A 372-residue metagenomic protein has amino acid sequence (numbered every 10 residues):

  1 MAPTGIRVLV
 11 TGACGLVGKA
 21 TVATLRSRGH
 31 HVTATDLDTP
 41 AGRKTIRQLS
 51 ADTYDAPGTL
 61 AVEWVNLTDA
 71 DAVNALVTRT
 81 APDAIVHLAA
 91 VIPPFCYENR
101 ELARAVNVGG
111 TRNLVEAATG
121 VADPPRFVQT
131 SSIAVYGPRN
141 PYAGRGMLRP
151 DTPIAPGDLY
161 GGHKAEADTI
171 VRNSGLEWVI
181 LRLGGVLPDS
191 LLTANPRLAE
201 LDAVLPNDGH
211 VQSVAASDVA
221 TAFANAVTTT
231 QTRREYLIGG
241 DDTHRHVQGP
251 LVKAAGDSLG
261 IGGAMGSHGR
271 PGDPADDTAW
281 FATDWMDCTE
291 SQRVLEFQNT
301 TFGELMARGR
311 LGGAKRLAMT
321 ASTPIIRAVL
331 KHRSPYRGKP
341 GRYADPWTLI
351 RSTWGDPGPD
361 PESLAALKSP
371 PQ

Functional and structural regions predicted by a protein language model:
V8-R28: N-terminal Rossmann NAD(P)H-binding glycine-rich loop of SDR-like oxidoreductase domains
W64-V106: NAD(P)H-binding glycine-rich loop region in Rossmannoid oxidoreductase-like domains and their noncatalytic homologs
T68, E98, L102-N113, I154 (+3 more regions): Glycine-rich NAD(P)-binding loop of the Rossmann-fold in SDR/ketoreductase-type enzymes
V91, R112-L159: Conserved Rossmann-fold NAD(P)-dependent oxidoreductase catalytic core, especially the SDR/UDP-sugar
P141, A155-V179: Active-site Tyr-X1-5-Lys
D158-L159, V179-R197: Flexible, glycine-rich beta-alpha linker
A203-T230, R234: Substrate-positioning beta->alpha
A222-V294, T300-G309, K315-P324, V329-Q372: Mid/C-terminal beta-alpha module of Rossmann-like enzyme folds, strongest in SDR-family dehydrogenases/epimerases
